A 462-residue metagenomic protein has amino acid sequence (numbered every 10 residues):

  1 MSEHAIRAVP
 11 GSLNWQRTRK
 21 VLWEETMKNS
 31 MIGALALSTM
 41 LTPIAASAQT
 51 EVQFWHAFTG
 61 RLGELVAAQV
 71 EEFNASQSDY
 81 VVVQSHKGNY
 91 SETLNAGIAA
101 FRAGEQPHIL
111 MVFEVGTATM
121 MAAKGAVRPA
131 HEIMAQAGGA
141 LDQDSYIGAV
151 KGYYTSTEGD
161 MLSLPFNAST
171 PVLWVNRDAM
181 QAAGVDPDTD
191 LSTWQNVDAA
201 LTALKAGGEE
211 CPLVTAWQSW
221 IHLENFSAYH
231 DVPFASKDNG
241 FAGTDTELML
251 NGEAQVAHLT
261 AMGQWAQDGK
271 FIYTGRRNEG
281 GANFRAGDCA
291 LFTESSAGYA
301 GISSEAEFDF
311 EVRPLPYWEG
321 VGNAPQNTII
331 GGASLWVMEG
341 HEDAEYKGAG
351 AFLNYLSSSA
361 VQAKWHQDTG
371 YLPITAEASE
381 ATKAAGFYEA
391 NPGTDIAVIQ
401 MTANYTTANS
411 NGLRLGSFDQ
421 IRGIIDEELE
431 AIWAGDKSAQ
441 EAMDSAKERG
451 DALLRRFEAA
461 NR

Functional and structural regions predicted by a protein language model:
E72-Y146, A182-G184, N283, A290-L291 (+3 more regions): Extracytoplasmic "Venus flytrap"/periplasmic binding protein-like
A75, A103, Q181-A183, T260 (+3 more regions): Extracytoplasmic/periplasmic substrate-recognition and gating elements
A99, P107-H108, G139-A179, C211 (+2 more regions): A structural signal for short loop-to-beta-strand junctions that line the ligand-binding cleft of periplasmic/secreted
F113-V172, D198, E224-A228, E311-P314 (+3 more regions): Hinge/lid segment of periplasmic solute-binding proteins
H131-Y146, D190, V232-A257, S304-E305 (+4 more regions): Short, solvent-exposed loop/beta-turn-alpha elements that line the ligand-binding surface or hinge of extracytoplasmic
T155-F166, P171, Q195-E247, C289: Extracytoplasmic/periplasmic solute-binding protein
D198-K205, F241-T274: Glycine-centered hinge/linker elements that transmit conformational signals in sensory and ligand-binding systems
G393-R449: C-terminal capping/gating helix-and-loop segments adjacent to ligand/active sites or protein-protein/ligand interfaces
